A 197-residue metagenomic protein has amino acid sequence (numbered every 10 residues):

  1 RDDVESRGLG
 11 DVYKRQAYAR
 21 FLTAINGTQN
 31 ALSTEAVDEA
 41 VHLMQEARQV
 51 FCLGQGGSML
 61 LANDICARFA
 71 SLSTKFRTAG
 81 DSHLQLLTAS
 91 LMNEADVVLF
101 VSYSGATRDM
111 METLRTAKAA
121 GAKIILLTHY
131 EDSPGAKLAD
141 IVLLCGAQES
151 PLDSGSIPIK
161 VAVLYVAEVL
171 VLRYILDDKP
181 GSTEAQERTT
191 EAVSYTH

Functional and structural regions predicted by a protein language model:
D2-Y13, H197: Single conserved hydrophobic/aromatic residue that forms the stacking wall/gate of nucleotide- or nucleobase-binding
S6-R7, D11, F21, E46-R48: Interdomain hinge and pocket-entrance segments immediately C-terminal to HTH DNA-binding domains
R15-L32: Ligand-binding beta-strand-loop-alpha-helix segment within the catalytic cores of soluble metabolic enzymes
T28-E46: A short, well-structured juxtamembrane/interface segment
E46-Y165, V169-K179: Glycine-rich phosphate-binding loops that contact phosphosugars or nucleotide phosphates
P180-Y195: A short, charged, Gly/Pro-tolerant segment at domain boundaries
